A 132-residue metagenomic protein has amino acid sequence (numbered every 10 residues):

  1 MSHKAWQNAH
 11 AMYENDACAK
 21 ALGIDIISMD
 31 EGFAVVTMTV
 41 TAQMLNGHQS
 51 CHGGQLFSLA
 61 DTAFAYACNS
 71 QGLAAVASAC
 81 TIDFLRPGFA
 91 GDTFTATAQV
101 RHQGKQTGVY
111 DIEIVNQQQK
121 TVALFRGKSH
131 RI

Functional and structural regions predicted by a protein language model:
M1-K4, G88-A90, T95, R101-I132: HotDog/MaoC-like acyl-thioester-processing domains
M1-T37, T41: Non-catalytic linker/capping segments at the edges of enzyme domains
E14, A19, T39-A63: Hot-dog-fold acyl-thioester-processing enzymes
K20-L22, G32-A34, V76-C80, D92-F94 (+2 more regions): A generic structural signal for short beta-strands and their flanking turns/coil linkers
Q49, G72-L73, Q119: Detector for glycine-centered tight turns/loop "hinges" at secondary-structure junctions
Q55-T62, C80-R86, E113-I114, G127-H130: Hydrophobic alpha-helical segments of small multi-pass membrane proteins
A65-T95, V100: Hydrophobic beta-strand-centered segment that forms part of the acyl-chain substrate-binding groove
